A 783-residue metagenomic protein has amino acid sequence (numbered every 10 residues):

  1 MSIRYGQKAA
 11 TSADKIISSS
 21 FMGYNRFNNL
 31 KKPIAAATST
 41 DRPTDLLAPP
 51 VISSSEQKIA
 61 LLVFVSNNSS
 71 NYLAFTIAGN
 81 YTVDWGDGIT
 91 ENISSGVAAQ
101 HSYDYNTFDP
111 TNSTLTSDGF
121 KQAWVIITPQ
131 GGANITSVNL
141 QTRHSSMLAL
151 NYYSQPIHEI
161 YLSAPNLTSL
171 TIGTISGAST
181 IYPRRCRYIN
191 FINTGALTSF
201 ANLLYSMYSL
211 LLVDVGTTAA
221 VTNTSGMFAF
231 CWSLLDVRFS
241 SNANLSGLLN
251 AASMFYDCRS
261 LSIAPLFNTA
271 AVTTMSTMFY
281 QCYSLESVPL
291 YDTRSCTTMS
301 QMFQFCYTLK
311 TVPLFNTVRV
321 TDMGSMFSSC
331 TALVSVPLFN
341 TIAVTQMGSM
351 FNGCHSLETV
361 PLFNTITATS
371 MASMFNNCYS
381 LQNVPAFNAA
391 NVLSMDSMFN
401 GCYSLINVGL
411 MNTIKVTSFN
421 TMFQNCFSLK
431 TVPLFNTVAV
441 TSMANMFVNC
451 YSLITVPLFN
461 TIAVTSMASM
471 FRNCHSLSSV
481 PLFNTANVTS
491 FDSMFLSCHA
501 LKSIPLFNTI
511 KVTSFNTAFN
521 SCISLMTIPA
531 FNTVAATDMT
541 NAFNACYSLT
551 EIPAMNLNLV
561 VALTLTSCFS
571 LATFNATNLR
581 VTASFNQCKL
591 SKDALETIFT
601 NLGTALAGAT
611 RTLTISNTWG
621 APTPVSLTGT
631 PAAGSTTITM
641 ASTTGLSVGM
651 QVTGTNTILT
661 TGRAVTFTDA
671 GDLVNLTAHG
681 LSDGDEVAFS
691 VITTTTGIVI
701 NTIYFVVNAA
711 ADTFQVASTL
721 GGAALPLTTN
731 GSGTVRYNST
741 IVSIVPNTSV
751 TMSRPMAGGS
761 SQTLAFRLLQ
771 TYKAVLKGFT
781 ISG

Functional and structural regions predicted by a protein language model:
M1-E56, L776, T780-S782: Enriched but not universal
L61-G79, T637: Surface-exposed beta-strand/loop patches in extracellular or lumenal glycoproteins
T76-D109, G119, T128-G131: Short acidic/polar micro-motifs centered on Gly/Asp/Asn
V83, F279, F303, F375 (+16 more regions): Extracellular/surface recognition and adhesion modules
T114-T116, V125-I127, N151-L170, Y182-T198 (+18 more regions): Structural signature of tandem-repeat unit edges
P129-T142: Short acidic/polar inter-strand loop motif in beta-rich domains
I175, L203-M207, G226-C231, M254-C258 (+14 more regions): Periodic small-residue-enriched repeat registers in elongated scaffold domains
A621-F779: Small/polar beta-strand repeat architecture
